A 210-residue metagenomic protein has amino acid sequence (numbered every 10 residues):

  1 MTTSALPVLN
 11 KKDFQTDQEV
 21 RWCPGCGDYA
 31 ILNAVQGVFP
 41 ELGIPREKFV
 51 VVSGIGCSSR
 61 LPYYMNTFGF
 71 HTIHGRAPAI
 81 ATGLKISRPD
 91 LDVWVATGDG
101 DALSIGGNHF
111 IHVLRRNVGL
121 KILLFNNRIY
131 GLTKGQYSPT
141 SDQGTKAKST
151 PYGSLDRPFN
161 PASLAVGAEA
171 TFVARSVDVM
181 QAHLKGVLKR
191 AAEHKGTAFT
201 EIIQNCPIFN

Functional and structural regions predicted by a protein language model:
M1-Q15: Cofactor-/ligand-binding subdomain signature composed of acidic, glycine-rich, tryptophan-containing flexible loops
T2, V35-V52, R88-D90, G107-V118: Long, contiguous secondary-structure blocks with strong helical propensity
K12-I73: Active-site diphosphate/adenylate-binding microenvironment
F14-Q15, P24, L42-R46, T72 (+5 more regions): Solvent-exposed alpha-helices and their adjacent loops that cap or buttress functional pockets in soluble metabolic
G27, I31, R76-I80, R157-P161: Catalytic-loop motifs flanking and including active-site residues across diverse enzymes
K48-G54, V95-G98, L124, S176 (+1 more regions): Beta-strand segments within the central parallel beta-sheet cores of soluble alpha/beta enzyme folds
C57-G131: Thiamine diphosphate
I105-L120, F125, I129-N210: Glycine-rich ThDP/TPP pyrophosphate-binding loop and its adjacent helix/strand module within ThDP-dependent enzymes
